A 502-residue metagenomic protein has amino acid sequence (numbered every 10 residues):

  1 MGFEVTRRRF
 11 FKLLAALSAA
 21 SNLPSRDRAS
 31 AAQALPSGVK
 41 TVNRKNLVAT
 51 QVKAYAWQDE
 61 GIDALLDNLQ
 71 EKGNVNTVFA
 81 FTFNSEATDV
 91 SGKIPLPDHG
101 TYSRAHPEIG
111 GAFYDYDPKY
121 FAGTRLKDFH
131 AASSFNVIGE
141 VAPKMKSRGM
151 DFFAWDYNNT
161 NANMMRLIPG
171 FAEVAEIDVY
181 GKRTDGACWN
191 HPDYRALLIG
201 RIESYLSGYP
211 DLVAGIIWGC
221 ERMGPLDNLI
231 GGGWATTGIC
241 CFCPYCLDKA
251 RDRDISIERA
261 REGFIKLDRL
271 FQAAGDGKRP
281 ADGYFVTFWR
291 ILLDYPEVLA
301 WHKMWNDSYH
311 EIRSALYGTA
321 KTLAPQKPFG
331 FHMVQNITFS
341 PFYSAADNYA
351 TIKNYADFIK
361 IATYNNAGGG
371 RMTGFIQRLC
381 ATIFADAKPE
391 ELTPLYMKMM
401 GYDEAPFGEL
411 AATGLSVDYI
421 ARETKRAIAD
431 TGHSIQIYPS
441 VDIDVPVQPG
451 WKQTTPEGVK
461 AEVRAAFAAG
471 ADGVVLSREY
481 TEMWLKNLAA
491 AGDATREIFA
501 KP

Functional and structural regions predicted by a protein language model:
G2-E4, R9-A34: N-terminal export signals
A49-W57, Y116-S134, K182-A196, P296-Y309 (+3 more regions): The substrate-binding groove and active-site-proximal loops of carbohydrate-active enzymes, especially glycoside
A64-T88, D211-V213, A468-G473: Catalytic domains of carbohydrate-active enzymes, especially glycoside hydrolases
V75-A132: Aromatic-lined carbohydrate-binding/catalytic grooves of carbohydrate-active enzymes
T124, F153-G208, T237-R251: Active-site-adjacent "subsite" loops/lids of carbohydrate-active enzymes
F153-Y157, N161, I217-E221, A260-L267 (+2 more regions): Aromatic-lined carbohydrate-recognition surfaces of secreted/lumenal glycan-active proteins
R279-V298, D347-L410, S477-T481: Aromatic- and acid-rich polysaccharide-binding/catalytic face of secreted or lumenal carbohydrate-active enzymes
A356-G370, T413-R426, H433-G492: Substrate-binding cleft of secreted/luminal carbohydrate-active enzymes
